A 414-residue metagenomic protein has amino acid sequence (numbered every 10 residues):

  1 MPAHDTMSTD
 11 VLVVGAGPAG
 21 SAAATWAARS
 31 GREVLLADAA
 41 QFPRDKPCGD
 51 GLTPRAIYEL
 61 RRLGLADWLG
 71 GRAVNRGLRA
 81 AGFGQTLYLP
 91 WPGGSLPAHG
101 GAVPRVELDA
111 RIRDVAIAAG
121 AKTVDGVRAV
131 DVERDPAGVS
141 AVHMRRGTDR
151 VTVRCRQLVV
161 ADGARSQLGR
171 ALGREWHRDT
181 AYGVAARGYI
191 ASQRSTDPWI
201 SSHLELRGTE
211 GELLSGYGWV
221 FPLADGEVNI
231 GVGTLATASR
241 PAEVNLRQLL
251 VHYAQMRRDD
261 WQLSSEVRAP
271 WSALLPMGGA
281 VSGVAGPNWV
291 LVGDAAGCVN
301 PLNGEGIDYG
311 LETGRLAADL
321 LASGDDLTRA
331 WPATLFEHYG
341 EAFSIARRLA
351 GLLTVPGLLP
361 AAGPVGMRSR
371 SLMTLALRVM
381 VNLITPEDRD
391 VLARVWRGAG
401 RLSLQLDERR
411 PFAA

Functional and structural regions predicted by a protein language model:
H4-A19: Beta1/beta-strand and adjacent pyrophosphate-binding region of the FAD-binding site in flavoprotein oxidoreductases
V11-V13, V34, W289: Conserved hydrophobic helix-helix packing surfaces used for dimerization/oligomerization
A19, F42, R165: Conserved Rossmann-like nucleotide-cofactor binding loop
A28-C48: Glycine-rich FAD pyrophosphate-binding loop
I57, R61-R113: A conserved beta-strand/loop capping segment in the N-terminal third of enzymes that catalyze redox or closely related
V115-D260: Predominantly flavin-linked oxidoreductase catalytic cores and closely associated redox partners
A238-L320, D325-D326: FAD/FMN-dependent oxidoreductases across multiple families
D319-A414: C-terminal helical "tail/cap" subdomain of flavin- and related membrane-associated enzymes
